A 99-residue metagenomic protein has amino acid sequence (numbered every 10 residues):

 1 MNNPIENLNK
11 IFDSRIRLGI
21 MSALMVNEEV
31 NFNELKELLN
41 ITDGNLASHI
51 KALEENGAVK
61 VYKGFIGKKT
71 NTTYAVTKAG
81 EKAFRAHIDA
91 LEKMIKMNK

Functional and structural regions predicted by a protein language model:
N2-I5, S22, V26, E81-K99: Amphipathic alpha-helical dimerization/coiled-coil segments that flank or bridge DNA-binding/regulatory modules
N3, N7-N45, I66-G67, N71-T73: N-terminal helix-turn-helix DNA-binding core of bacterial DNA-binding proteins
H49: Residues within the DNA-recognition helix of helix-turn-helix
V76-G80: Accessory beta->alpha helical hairpin/"wing" motif in late/C-terminal subdomains of nucleic-acid enzymes
